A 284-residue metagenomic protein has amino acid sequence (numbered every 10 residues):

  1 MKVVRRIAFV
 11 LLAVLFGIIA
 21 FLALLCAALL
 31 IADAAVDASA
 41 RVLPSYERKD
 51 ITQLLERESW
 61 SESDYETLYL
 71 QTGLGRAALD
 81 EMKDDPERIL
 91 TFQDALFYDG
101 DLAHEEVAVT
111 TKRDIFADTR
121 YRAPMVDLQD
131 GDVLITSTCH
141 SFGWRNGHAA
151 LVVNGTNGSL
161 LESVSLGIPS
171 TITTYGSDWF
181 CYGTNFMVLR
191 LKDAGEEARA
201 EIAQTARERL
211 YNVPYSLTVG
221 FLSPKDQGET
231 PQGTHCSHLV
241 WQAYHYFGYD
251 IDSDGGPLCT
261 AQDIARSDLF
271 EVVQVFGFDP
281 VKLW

Functional and structural regions predicted by a protein language model:
R5-F9, G17-L102, T230-W284: Activation targets extended, charge/polar-rich intrinsically disordered C-terminal tails
L96, V109-T119: Short, structured beta-strand/loop micro-motifs enriched in basic residues and often containing a Trp
L128-K192, G220-P231: Glycine-rich catalytic cores of cysteine/serine-nucleophile enzymes that process amide/ester linkages in cell-envelope
M187-D254: Active-site nucleophile-His-acid catalytic modules used for acyl/amide transfer and hydrolysis across diverse enzymes
